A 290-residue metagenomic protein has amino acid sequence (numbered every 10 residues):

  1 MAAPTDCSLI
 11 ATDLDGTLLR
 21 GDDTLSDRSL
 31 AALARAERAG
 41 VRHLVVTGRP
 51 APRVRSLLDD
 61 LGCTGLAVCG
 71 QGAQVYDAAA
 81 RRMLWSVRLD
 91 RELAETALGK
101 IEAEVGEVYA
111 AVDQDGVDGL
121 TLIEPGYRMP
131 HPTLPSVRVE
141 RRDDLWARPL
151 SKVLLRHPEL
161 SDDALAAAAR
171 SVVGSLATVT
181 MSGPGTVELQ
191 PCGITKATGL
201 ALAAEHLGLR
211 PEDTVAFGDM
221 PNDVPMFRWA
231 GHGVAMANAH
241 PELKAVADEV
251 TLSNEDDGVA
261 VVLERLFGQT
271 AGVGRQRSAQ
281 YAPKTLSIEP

Functional and structural regions predicted by a protein language model:
A2-L9, L25-S26, Q190-P290: Mg2+-dependent phosphoryl-transfer enzymes with acidic/Ser/Thr/Gly-rich catalytic loops
D6-G21: Asp-based phosphoryl-transfer active-site loop
D13, T47, D219: Active-site glycine-centered loops adjacent to acidic/histidine catalytic or metal-binding residues that shape
G16, A36, T47, Q71 (+4 more regions): Residue-level signal for inorganic ion chemistry
D27-R128: Active-site phosphate-binding/coordination module
S29, V54-L58, L165, A169 (+3 more regions): Hydrophobic packing residues within well-ordered alpha-helices of enzyme cores
L61-C63, G70-Q71, A79, V173-S175 (+2 more regions): Short, structured coil segments at secondary-structure junctions
K100, E104-F217, P221-W229: Conserved acidic, metal-coordinating active-site core of Asp-based, Mg2+-dependent phosphoryl-transfer enzymes
